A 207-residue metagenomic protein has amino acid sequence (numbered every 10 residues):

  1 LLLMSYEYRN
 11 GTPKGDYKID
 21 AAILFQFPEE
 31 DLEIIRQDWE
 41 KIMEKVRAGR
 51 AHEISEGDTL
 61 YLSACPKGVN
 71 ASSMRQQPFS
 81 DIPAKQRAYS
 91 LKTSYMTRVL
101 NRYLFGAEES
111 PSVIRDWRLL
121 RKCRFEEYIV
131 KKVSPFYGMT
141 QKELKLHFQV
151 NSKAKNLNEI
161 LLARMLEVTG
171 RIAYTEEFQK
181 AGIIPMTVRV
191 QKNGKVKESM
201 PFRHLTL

Functional and structural regions predicted by a protein language model:
L1-L207: Nucleic-acid endonuclease domains
